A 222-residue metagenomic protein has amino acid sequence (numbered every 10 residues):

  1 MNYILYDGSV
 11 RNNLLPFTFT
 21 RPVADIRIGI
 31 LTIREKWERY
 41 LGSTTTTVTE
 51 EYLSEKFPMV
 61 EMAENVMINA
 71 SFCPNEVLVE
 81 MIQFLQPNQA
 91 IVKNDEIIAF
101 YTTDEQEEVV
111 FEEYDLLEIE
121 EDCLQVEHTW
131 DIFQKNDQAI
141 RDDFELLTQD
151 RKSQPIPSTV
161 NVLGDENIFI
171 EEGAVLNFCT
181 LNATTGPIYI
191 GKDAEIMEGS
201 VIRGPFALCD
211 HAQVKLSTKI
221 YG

Functional and structural regions predicted by a protein language model:
M1-E166: Terminal amphipathic alpha-helical/low-complexity segments used for targeting or macromolecular assembly
P155-G222: Structural signal for interior beta-strand "rungs" in well-ordered beta-sheet cores of soluble enzyme domains
